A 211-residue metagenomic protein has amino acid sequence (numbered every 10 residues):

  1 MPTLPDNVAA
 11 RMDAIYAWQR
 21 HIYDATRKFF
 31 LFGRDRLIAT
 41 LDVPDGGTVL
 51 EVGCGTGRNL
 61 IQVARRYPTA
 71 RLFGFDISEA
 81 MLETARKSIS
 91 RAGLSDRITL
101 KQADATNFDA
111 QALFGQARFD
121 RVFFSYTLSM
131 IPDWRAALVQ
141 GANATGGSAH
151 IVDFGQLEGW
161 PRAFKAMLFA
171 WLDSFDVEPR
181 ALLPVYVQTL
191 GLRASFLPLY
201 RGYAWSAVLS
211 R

Functional and structural regions predicted by a protein language model:
P2-D42, R58, Q62, A163-A170: Conserved class I S-adenosyl-L-methionine
D42-T48: Short helix-loop-beta connector
L50-V52, T56-N107: Class I SAM-dependent methyltransferase SAM/SAH-binding core
T106, A110-R121: A short acidic, Gly/Pro-enriched loop at the edge of an enzyme's catalytic core that lines a small-molecule cofactor
D120-D133: A short SAM/SAH-binding and catalytic strip from SAM-dependent methyltransferases
R135-S148: A short glycine-rich, Lys/Arg-flanked "PGG" loop and its adjoining helix->strand segment in the class I
H150-W205: C-terminal alpha-helical "lid/dimerization" subdomain adjacent to the S-adenosyl-L-methionine
A207-R211: C-terminal lobe and adjacent flexible extensions of AdoMet/dcAdoMet transferase-like proteins
